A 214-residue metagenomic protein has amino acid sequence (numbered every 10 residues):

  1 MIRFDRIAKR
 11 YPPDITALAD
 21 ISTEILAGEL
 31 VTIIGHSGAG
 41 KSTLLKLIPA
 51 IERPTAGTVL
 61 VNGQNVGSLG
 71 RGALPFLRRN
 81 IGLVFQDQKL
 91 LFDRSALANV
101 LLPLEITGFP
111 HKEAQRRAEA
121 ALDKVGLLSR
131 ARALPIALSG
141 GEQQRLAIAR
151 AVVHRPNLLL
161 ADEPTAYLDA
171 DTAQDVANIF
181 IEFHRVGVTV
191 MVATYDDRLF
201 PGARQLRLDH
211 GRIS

Functional and structural regions predicted by a protein language model:
M1-F4, K9-D20, G70: A short, flexible loop at the N-terminus of ABC-type nucleotide-binding domains that lies
P12, V66-G82, H111, R185: ABC ATPase NBD coupling module
P49: Helix-to-loop junction immediately C-terminal to a conserved catalytic motif
G57-N65: Conserved ABC transporter NBD signature motif
L134-L138, E142: Conserved ABC ATPase signature
V153-N157: A short, proline-enriched helix->beta-strand linker immediately N-terminal to the Walker B motif in ABC-type P-loop
L159-D162: Catalytic Walker B motif of ABC-type/P-loop ATPase nucleotide-binding domains
